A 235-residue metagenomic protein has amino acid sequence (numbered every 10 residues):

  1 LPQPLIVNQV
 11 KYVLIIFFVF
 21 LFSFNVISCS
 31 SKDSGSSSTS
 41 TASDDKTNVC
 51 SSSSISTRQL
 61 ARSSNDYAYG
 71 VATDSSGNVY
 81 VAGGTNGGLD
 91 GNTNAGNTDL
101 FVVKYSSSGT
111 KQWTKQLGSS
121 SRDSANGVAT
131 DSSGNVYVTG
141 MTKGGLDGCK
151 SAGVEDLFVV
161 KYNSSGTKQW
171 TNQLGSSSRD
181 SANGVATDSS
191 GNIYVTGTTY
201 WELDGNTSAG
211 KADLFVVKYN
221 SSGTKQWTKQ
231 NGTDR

Functional and structural regions predicted by a protein language model:
L1-V10: N-terminal secretory signal peptides that target proteins for export/translocation
Y12-L14, S56: Sparse, context-dependent recognition of short Cys/His-centered cofactor- or disulfide-binding micro-motifs
L14-L21: Sec-dependent N-terminal signal peptides
N25-S28: C-terminal motif of bacterial Sec signal peptides marking the signal peptidase cleavage site
S30-D33: Bacterial signal peptide processing site
S36-T39: Membrane-proximal, proline-rich intrinsically disordered regions
T41-R235: A sequence-level/structural motif corresponding to short, flexible coil/turn segments enriched in small polar residues
